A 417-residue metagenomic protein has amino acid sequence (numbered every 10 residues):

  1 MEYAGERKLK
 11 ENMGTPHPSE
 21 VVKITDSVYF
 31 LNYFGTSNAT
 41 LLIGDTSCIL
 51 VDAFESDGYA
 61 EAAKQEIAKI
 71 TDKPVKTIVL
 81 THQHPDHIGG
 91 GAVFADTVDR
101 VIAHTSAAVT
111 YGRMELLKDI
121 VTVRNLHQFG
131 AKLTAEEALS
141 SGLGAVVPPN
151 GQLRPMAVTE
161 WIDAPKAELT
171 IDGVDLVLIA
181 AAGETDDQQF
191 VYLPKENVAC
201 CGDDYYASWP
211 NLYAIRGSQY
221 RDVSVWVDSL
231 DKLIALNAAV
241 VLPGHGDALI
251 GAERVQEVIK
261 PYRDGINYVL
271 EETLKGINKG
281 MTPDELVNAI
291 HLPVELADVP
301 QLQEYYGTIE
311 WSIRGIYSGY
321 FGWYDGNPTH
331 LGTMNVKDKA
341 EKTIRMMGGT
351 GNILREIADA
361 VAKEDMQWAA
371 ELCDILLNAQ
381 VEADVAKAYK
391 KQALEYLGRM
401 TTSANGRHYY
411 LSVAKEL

Functional and structural regions predicted by a protein language model:
M1-E11, I120, V147, L236-V240 (+1 more regions): Accessory terminal helices/loops
P18-T71, F190-D203: Conserved beta-strand hairpin/beta-sheet module of binuclear metal-dependent hydrolase folds, prominently
K23, N32-G35, E160-D163, T170-I171 (+1 more regions): A short catalytic or substrate-binding loop motif that flags glycine-/basic-rich loops and adjacent residues that bind
S27, L42, D52, I67 (+10 more regions): Divalent metal-coordination and catalytic microenvironments
G35-S37, E55-G58, Q83-D86, A107-V109 (+1 more regions): Solvent-exposed loop/turn segments at secondary-structure junctions within structured extracellular/periplasmic domains
S47-C48, E55-D57, K166-T170, D175-M281: Metallo-beta-lactamase
Q65-A164: Active-site HxH/HxHxD metal-binding segment of metal-dependent hydrolases
V123-I171, L176-I179, W209-N211, R221-V225 (+3 more regions): Extended catalytic-interface subdomain
